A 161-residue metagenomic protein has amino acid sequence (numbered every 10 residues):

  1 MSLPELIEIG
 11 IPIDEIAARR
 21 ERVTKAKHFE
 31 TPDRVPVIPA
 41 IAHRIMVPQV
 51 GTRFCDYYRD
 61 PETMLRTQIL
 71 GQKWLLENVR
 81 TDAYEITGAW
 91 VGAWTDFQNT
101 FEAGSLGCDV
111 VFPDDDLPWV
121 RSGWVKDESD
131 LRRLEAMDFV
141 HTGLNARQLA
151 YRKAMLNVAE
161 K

Functional and structural regions predicted by a protein language model:
M1-K161: Catalytic cores of TIM-barrel enzymes
